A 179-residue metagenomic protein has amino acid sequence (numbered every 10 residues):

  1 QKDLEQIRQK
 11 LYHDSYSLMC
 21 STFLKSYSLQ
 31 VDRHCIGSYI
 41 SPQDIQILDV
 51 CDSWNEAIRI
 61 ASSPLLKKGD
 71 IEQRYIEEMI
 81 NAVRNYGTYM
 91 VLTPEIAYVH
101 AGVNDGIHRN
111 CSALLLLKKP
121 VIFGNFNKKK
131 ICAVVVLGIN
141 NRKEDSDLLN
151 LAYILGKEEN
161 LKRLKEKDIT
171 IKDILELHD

Functional and structural regions predicted by a protein language model:
Q1-D179: Cytosolic covalent-transfer regions centered on His/Cys nucleophiles that carry phosphoryl or persulfide groups
